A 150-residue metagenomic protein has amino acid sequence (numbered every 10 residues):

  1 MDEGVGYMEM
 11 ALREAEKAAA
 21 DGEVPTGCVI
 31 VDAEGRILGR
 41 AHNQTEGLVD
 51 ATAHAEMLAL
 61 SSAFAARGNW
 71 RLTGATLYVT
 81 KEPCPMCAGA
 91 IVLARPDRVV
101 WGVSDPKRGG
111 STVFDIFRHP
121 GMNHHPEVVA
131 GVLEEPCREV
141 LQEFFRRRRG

Functional and structural regions predicted by a protein language model:
M1-D21, I37, P83-G150: Zinc-dependent deaminase
A11, A15-A18, C28, G39 (+2 more regions): Small-residue (primarily alanine) positions within well-ordered alpha-helices, especially packing/interaction faces
G22-T26, T73: Short, basic and Ser/Thr-rich N-terminal targeting/leader segments
T26-G35: Short beta-strand scaffold segments in enzyme catalytic cores
L38-T45: Short beta->alpha transition motifs characteristic of CBS
T45, V79, V103: Residues that line or immediately flank small-molecule/substrate-binding pockets and catalytic motifs
G47-L58: A short, polar/charged loop-to-alpha-helix boundary motif
N69-K81: Immediate flanking context of iron-sulfur cluster ligation sites
